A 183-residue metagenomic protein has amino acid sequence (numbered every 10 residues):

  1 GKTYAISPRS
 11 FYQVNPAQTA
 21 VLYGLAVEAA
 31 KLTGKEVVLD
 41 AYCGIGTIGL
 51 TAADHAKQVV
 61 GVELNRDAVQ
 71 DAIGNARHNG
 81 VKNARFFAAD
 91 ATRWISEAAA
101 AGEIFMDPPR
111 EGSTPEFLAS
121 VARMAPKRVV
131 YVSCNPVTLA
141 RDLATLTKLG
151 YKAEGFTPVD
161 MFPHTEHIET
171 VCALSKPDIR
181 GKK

Functional and structural regions predicted by a protein language model:
G1-K183: Rossmann-like S-adenosyl-L-methionine
